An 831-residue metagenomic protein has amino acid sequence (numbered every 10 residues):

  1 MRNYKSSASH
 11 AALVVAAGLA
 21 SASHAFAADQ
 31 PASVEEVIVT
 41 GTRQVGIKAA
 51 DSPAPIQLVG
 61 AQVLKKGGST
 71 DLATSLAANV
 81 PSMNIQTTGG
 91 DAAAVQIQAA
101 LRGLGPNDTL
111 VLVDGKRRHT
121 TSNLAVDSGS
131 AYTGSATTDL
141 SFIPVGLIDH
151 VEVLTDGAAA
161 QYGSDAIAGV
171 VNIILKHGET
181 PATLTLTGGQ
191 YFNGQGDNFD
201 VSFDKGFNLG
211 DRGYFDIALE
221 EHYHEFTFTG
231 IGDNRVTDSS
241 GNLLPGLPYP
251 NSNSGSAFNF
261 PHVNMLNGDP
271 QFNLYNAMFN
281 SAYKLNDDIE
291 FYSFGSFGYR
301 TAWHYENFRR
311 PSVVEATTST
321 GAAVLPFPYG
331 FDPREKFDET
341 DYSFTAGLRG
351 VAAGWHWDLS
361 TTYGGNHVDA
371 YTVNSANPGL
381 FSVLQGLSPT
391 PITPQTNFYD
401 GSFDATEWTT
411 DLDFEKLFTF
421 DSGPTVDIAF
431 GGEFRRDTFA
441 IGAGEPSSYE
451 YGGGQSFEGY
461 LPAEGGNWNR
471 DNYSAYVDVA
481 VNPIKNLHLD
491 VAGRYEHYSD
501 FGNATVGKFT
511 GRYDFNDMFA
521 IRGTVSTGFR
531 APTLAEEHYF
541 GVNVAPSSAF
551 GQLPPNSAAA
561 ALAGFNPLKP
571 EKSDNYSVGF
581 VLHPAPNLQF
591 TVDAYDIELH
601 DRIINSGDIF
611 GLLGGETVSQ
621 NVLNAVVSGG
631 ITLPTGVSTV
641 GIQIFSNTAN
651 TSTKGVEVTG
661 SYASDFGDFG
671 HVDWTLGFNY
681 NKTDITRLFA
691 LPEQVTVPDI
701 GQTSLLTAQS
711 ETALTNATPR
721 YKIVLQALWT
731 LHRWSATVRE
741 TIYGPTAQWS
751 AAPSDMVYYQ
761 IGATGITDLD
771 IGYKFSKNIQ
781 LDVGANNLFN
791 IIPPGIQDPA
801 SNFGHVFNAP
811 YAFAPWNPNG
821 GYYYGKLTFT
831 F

Functional and structural regions predicted by a protein language model:
M1-A77, L140-I143, S202, G206-F207 (+7 more regions): N-terminal Sec signal peptide and the immediately downstream disordered periplasmic leader that contains the TonB box
L72-S75, N79, I97-A100, L112 (+4 more regions): N-terminal periplasmic accessory domains that precede and gate Gram-negative outer-membrane beta-barrel machines
A77-S122: Extracytoplasmic beta-strand/coil segments of soluble accessory domains associated with Gram-negative outer-membrane
K116-T155: Short acidic/polar hinge/loop motifs at secondary-structure boundaries that mediate gating or recognition
T121, L599, K682, I742-W749 (+1 more regions): C-terminal beta-signal and adjacent terminal beta-strands/loops of Gram-negative outer-membrane beta-barrel proteins
T180, N193-E306, P311-Y329, P333-G347 (+2 more regions): Transmembrane beta-barrel wall of Gram-negative outer-membrane proteins
A323-L325, F331-F344, Y363, V373-H488 (+2 more regions): Outer-membrane beta-barrel transmembrane domain signature of Gram-negative proteins, especially the mid-to-C-terminal
F430, Y595-H600, I604-S750: Gram-negative outer-membrane beta-barrel transporters
